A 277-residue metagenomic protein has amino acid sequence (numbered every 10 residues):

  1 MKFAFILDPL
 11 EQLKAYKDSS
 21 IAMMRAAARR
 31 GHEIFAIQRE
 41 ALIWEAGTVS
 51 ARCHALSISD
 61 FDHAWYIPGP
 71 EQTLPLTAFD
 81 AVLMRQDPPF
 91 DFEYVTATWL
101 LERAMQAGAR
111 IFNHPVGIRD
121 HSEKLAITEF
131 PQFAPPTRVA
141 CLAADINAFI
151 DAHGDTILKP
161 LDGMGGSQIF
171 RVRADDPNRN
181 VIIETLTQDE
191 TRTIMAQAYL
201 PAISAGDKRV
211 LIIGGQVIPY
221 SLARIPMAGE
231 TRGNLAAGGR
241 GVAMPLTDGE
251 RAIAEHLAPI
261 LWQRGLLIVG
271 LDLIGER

Functional and structural regions predicted by a protein language model:
M1-A4: Extreme N-terminal starter segment of soluble prokaryotic enzymes
I6, M84-Q86, P160: Short, well-ordered coil/turn residues at beta-beta hairpins and beta-strand->alpha-helix junctions within
E11-V139: Conserved N-proximal alpha/beta basic substrate-recognition cap immediately N-terminal to, or forming the N-lobe
P115-R119, R224-P226, I274-E276: Short glycine-enriched loops at secondary-structure junctions
Q132-G154: Rossmann-like NAD(P)H-binding beta-loop-alpha module
A144, D151-D155, D162-I253, L257 (+1 more regions): Phosphate-binding site of ATP-dependent enzymes
P259-R277: Conserved metal-phosphate-binding beta-hairpin within the catalytic cores of diverse ATP-dependent phosphoryl-transfer
